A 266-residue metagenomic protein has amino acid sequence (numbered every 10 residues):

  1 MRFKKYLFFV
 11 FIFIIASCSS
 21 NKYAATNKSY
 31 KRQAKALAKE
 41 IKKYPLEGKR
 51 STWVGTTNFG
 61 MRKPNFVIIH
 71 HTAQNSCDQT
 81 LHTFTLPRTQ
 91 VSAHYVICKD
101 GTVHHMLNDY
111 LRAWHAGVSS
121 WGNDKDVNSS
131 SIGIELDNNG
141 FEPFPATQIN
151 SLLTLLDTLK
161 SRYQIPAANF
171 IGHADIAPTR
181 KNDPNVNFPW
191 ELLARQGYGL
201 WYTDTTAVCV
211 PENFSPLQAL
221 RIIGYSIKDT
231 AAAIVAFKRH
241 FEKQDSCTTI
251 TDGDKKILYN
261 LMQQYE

Functional and structural regions predicted by a protein language model:
M1-R2, V235: Short alpha-helical segments used as structural interaction elements across diverse proteins
R2-F3, I69: N-terminal membrane-targeting/pre-transmembrane regions
K4-F9, K22: Sec-dependent signal peptide recognition, specifically the positively charged N-region followed immediately by
I14-S17: C-terminal motif of bacterial Sec signal peptides marking the signal peptidase cleavage site
S19-K28, P145-E266: Basic/polar, cationic surfaces and motifs that engage anionic cell-wall and phosphate/carboxylate ligands
T26-A168: Active-site-adjacent loop/helix surface patches within enzyme catalytic domains that shape the substrate-binding cleft
